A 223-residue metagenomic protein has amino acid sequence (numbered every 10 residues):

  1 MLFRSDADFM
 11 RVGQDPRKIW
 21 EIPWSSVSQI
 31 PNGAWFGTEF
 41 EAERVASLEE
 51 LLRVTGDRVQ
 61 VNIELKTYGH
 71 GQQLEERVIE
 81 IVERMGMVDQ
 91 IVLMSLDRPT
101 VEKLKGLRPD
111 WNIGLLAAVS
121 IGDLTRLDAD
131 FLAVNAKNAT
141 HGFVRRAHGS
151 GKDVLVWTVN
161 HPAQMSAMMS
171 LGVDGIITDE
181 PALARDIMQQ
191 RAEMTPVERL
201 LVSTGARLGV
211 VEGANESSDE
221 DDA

Functional and structural regions predicted by a protein language model:
M1-D57, K66, W111-L115, Q190-G213: An active-site metal/cofactor-coordinating segment within enzyme catalytic domains
V27, L51, I63, D97 (+5 more regions): Conserved, mostly hydrophobic/aromatic
W35-F40, E64-Y68, M87-I91, D130: Surface-exposed cleft-lining segments at the edges of enzyme active sites
T38-E41, G114-A223: C-terminal active-site rim and adjoining tail of enzyme catalytic domains
L48-L52, E75-I79, R98-E102, T140-V144 (+3 more regions): Generic structural signal for well-ordered alpha-helices, preferentially at hydrophobic/aromatic core positions
G56-V61, M87-I91, P109-N112, A129-D130 (+2 more regions): Short, well-ordered coil/turn segments that N-cap beta-strands
E64, Y68, L93-S95, T158 (+1 more regions): Active-site-adjacent beta-strand anchor residues
G71-R84, T100-I113, L124-R126: Distinct, well-ordered alpha-helical segments
